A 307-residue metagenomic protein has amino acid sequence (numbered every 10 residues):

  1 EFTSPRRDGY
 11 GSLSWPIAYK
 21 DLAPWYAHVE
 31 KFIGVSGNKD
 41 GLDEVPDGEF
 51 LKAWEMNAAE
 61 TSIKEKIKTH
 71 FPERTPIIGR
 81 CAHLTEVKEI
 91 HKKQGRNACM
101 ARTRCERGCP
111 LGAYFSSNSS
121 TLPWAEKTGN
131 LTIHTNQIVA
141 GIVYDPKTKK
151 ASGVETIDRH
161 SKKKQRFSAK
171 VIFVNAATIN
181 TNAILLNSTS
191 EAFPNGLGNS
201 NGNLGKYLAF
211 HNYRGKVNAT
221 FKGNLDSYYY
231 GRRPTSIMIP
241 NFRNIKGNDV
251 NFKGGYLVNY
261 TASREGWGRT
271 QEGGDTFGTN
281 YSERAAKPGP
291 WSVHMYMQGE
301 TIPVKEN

Functional and structural regions predicted by a protein language model:
S4, S12, I17, G37 (+11 more regions): Generic structural "secondary-structure junction" signal
S4-V139: Conserved redox-cofactor binding core of oxidoreductases
W15-Y19, N201-N307: FAD cofactor-binding and catalytic pocket of flavoenzymes
Y19, Y26, E60, R102 (+6 more regions): Alpha-helix initiation and N-capping motif
H83-L84, A140, I179-N180, T301-I302: Short, solvent-exposed loop/turn segments at secondary-structure junctions
R96, E106, L111-G112, S119 (+7 more regions): Generic secondary-structure boundary/loop-capping signal
T103, K150, G289-V293: Residues at beta-strand starts and edge strands
L111, T128, Q137, G141-T148 (+1 more regions): Glycine-rich loop(s) and the adjacent beta-strand/alpha-helix scaffold that form part
